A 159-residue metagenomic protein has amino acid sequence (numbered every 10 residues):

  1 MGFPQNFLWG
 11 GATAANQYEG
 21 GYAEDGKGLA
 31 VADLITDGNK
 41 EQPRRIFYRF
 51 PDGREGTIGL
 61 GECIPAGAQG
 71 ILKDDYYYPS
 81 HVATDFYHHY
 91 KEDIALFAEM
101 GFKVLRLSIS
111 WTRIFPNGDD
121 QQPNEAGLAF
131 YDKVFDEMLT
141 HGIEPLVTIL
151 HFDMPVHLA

Functional and structural regions predicted by a protein language model:
M1-E99: N-terminal carbohydrate-binding accessory modules
G53-P65, E92-A159: Substrate-binding cleft and catalytic face of glycoside hydrolase catalytic domains, especially the flexible beta-alpha
